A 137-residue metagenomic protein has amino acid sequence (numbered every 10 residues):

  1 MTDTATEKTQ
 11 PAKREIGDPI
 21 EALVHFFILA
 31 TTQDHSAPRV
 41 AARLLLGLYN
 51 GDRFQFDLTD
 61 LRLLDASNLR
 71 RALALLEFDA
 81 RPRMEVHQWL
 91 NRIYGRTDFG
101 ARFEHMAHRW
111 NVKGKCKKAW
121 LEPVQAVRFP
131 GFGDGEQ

Functional and structural regions predicted by a protein language model:
M1-G17, L121-P123, F129-Q137: Terminal, compositionally biased segments
T2-L46: Short terminal alpha-helical segments
T6, E21, A37, R53 (+5 more regions): Low-complexity, compositionally biased segments
H25-F26, Q55, E77, G131: Intrinsic disorder/low-structure terminal segments
V40-A42, D57-L61, A119: Short coil/turn segments at secondary-structure boundaries
L46-A107: Amphipathic protein-protein interaction modules
H87-Q137: Low-complexity intrinsically disordered segments
